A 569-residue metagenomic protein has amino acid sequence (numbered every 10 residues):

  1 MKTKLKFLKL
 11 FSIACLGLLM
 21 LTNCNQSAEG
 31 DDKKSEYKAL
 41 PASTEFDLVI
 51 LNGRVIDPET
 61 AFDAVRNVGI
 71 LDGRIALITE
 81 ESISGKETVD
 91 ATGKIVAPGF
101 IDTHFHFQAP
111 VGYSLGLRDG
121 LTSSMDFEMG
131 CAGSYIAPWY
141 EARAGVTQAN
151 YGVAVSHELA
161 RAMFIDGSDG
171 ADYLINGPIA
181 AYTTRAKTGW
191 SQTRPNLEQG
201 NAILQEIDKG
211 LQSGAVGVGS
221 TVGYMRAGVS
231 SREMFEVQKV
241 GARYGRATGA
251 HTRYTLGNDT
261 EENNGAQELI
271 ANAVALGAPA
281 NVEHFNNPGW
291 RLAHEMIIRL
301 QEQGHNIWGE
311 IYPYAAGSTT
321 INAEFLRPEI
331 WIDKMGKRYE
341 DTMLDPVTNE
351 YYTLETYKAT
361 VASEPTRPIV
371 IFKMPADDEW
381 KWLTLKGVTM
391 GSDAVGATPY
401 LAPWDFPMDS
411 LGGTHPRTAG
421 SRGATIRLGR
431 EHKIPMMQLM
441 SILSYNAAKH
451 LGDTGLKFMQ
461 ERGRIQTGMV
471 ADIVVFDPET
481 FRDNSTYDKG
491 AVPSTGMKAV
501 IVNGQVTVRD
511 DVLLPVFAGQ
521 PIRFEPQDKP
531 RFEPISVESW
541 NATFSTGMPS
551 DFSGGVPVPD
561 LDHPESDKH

Functional and structural regions predicted by a protein language model:
K2-S12: Bacterial N-terminal signal peptides that target proteins for export
F11-T22: Bacterial N-terminal signal peptides
C24-R66, L71, E80-E81, L117-S123 (+1 more regions): Active-site microenvironment of metallo-dependent hydrolases
E81-K86, D90-V146: Metal-associated gating/positioning segment near the N- to mid-region
G99-Q108, V222, T248-Y254: Histidine-centered catalytic micro-motifs
H106, M129-G133, R226-S230, L256-E261 (+1 more regions): Acidic-and-aromatic substrate-binding clefts and catalytic sites of carbohydrate-active enzymes
V146-Y151, F235-A250, A275: Alpha-helix-loop-beta-strand connector modules within alpha/beta enzyme cores
V155, R161-G228, A266-V274, A278-L443 (+3 more regions): Active-site neighborhoods of metal-dependent hydrolases
